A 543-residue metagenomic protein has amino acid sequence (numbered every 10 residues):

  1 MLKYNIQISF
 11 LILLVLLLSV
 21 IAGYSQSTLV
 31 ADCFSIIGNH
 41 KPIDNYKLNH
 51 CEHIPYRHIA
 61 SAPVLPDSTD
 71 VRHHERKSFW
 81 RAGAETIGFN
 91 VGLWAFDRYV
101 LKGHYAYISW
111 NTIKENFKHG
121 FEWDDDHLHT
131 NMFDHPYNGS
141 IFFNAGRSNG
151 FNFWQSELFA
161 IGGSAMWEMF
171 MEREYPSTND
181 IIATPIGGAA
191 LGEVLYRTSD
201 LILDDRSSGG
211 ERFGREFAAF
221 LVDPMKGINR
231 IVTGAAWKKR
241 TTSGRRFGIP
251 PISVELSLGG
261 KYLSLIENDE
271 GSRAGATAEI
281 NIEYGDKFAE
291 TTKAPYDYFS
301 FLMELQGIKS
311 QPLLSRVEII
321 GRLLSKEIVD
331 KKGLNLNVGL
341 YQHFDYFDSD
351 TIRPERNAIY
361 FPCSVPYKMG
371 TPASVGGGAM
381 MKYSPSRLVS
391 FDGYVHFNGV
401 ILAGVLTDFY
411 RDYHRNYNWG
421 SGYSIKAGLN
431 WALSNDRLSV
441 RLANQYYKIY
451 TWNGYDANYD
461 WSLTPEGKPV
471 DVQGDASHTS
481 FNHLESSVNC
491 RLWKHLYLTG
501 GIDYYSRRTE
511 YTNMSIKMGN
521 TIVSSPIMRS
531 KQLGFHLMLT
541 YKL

Functional and structural regions predicted by a protein language model:
H74-K102, H129-F170, I182-S199: Hydrophobic alpha-helical membrane-anchor/signal-helix detector
W154, F288-T292, V329-N335, P385-F391 (+3 more regions): Repeated loop/turn-to-beta-strand initiation elements of outer-membrane beta-barrel proteins
R173-P176, N268-E270, D350-A358, G404-R411 (+2 more regions): Outer-membrane beta-barrel translocator domains and adjoining extracellular loop/strand segments of Gram-negative
P185-G187, S272-I280, Q311-I319, Y367-V375 (+3 more regions): Residues that define the transmembrane beta-barrel architecture of outer-membrane proteins
E193, G260, A276-D286, V317-I328 (+7 more regions): Residues on the lipid-exposed face of transmembrane beta-strands in outer-membrane beta-barrel proteins
V232, R529-L543: Outer-membrane beta-barrel "beta-signal"
L256-G260, D297-G307, V338-Y346, G393-G399 (+2 more regions): Transmembrane beta-barrel strands of outer-membrane/channel proteins
I266, A358-Y367, F409-N416, P469-D475 (+2 more regions): Extracellular loop and loop/strand-boundary signature of outer-membrane beta-barrel proteins
